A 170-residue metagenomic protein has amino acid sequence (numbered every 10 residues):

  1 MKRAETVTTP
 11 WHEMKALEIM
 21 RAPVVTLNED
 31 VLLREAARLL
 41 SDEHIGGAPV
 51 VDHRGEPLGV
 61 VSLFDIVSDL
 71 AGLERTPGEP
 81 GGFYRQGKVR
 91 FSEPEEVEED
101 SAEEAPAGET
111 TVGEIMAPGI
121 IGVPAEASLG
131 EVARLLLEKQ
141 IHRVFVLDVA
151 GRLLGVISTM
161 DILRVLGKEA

Functional and structural regions predicted by a protein language model:
M1-A170: Tandem CBS (Cystathionine beta-synthase) repeat/Bateman regulatory domains
